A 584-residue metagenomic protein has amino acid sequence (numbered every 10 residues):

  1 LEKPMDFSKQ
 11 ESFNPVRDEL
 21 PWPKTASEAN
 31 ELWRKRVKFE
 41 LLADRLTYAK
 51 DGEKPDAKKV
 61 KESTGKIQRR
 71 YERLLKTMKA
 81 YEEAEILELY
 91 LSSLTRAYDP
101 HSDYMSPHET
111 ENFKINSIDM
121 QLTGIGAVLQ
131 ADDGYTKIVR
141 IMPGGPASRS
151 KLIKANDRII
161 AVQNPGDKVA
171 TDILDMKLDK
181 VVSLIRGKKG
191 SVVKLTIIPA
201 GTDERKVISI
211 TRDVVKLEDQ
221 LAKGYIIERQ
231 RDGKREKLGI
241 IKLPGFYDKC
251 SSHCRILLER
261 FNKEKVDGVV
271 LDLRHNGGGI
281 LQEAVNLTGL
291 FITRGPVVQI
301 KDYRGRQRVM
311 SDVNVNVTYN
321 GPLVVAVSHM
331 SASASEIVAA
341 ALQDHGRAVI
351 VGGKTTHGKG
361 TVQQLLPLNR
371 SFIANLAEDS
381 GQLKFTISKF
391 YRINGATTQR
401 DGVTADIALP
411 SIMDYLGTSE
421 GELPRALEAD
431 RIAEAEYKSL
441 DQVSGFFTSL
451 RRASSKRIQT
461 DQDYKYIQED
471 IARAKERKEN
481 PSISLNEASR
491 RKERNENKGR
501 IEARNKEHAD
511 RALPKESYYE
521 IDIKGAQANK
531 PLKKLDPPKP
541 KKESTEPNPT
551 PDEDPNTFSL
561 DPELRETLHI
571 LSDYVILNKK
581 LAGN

Functional and structural regions predicted by a protein language model:
E2-G124, V128-D133: Extended, domain-scale alpha-helical bundle/helix-rich regions
W22, A26, D56, V60-S63 (+12 more regions): Generic alpha-helical structural element
A49-E53, A57-R69, R392-L571, V575-G583: Conserved functional hotspot residues or short segments at active or partner-binding sites across diverse domains
K76-E83, D103-G124, L129-R149, A155 (+5 more regions): Cleft-lining beta-strand/loop regions that shape enzyme active-site pockets
D203-V207, S380-Q382, T397: Short, mixed charged/polar active-site loops that provide acid/base catalysis or chelate metal/phosphate cofactors
I241, F385, T398-Q399: Short hydrophobic-aromatic micro-motifs
T361-P367, D379-G381, D401-V403, S419: Acidic, S/T/G-rich, low-cysteine, solvent-exposed domains in lumenal/extracellular/periplasmic regions of secretory
A377-K389: Short acidic, Pro/Gly- and aromatic-enriched capping/linker segments at domain boundaries
